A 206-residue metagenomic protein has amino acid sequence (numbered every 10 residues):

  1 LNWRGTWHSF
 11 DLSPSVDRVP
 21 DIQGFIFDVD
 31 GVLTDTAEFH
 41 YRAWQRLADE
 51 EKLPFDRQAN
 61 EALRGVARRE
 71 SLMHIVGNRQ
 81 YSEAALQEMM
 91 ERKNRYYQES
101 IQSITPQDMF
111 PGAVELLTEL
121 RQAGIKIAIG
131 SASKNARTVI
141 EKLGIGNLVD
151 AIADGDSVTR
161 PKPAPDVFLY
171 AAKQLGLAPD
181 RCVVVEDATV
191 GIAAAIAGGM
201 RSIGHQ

Functional and structural regions predicted by a protein language model:
W3-R4, F10-E61: Active-site neighborhood of HAD-like aspartate-dependent phosphohydrolases
P20-D21, E99-I129: Short, acidic loop-to-helix structural element flanking the phosphoryl-transfer center in phosphate-processing enzymes
L33, M109, I129, R160 (+1 more regions): Conserved SAM-binding loop
D49-E51, H74-R79, E83, V114-A128 (+2 more regions): Substrate-recognition/cap helix-loop segment adjacent to the acidic, metal-dependent catalytic center of Asp-based
D56-A59, E83-A85, N147-A151, A178-V183: Short acidic capping loops at alpha-helix termini that bridge into adjacent secondary structure
R64-S100, E119: A metal-dependent, Asp-based hydrolase signature
P161-T189: Conserved Lys-Pro-Asp/Glu-containing loop-to-beta segment of HAD-superfamily phosphomonoesterases, centered on
D180-Q206: Acidic, Mg2+-coordinating phosphoryl-transfer loop and its flanking beta/alpha structural elements, shared across
